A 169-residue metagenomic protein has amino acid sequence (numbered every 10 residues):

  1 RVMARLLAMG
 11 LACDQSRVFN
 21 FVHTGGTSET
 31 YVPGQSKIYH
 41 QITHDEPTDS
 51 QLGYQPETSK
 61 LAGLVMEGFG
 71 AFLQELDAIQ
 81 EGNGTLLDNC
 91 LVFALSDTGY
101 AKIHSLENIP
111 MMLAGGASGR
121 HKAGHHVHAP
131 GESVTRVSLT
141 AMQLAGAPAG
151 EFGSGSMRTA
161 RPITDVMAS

Functional and structural regions predicted by a protein language model:
R1-S169: Ligand-binding pockets and gating/stacking loops
